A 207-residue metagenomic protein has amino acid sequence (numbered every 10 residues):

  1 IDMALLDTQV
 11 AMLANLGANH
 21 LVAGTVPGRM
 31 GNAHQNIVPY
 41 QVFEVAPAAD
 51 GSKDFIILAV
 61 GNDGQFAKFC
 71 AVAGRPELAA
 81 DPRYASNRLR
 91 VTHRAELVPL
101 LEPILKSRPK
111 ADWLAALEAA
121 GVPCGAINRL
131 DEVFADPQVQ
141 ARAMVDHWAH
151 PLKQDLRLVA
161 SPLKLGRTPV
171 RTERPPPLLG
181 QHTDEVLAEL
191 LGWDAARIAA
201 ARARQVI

Functional and structural regions predicted by a protein language model:
I1-L6, A116, I198-R202: Beta-strand segments within the central parallel beta-sheet cores of soluble alpha/beta enzyme folds
I1-V60: Active-site-adjacent "lid/gating" segments in soluble enzymes
P39-A120, C124: Aromatic-enriched alpha-helical interface/lid elements that frame and gate functional surfaces
Q65-F66, W113, R129, A135 (+2 more regions): Residues within well-ordered alpha-helices
A80-T92, N128-A135, R197-I207: Short linear loop/turn motifs
A85, A149, K153-A200: Flexible, small-/acidic-enriched active-site or ligand-binding loops
A119-E173: A glycine-rich dinucleotide-binding beta-alpha-beta segment and adjacent secondary-structure elements that constitute
